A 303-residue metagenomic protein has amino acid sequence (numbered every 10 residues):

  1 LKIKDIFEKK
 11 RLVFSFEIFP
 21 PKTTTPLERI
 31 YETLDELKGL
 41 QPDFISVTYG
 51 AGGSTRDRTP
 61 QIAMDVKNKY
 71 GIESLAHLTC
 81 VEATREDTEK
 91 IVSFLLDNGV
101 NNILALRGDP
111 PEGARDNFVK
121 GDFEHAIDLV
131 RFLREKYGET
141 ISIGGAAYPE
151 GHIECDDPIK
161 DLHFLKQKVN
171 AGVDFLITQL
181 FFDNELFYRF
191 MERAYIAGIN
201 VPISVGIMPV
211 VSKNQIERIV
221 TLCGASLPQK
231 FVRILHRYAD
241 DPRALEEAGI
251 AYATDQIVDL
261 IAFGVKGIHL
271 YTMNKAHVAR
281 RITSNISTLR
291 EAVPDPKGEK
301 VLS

Functional and structural regions predicted by a protein language model:
L1-I6, T25-L27, G53-D65, T84-K90 (+4 more regions): Active-site-adjacent beta->alpha loops and helix N-cap segments on the catalytic face of soluble alpha/beta enzymes
L1-V47: Conserved N-terminal beta1-alpha1 strand-loop-helix module at the mouth
V13-R29, S74-E86, S142-K160, R237-A251: Active-site mouth loops of central-metabolism enzymes
E17, I45, L95, K168 (+3 more regions): Conserved, mostly hydrophobic/aromatic
I18-P21, T48-G52, H77-A83, G108-D109 (+5 more regions): Active-site beta-loop-alpha junctions enriched in small/polar residues
G121-Y148, I196-I250, D255, I286-S303: Active-site pocket-lining/capping segments in soluble small-molecule metabolic enzymes
F132-I177, A251-F263: Active-site/ligand-binding-proximal alpha/beta "capping" segment
